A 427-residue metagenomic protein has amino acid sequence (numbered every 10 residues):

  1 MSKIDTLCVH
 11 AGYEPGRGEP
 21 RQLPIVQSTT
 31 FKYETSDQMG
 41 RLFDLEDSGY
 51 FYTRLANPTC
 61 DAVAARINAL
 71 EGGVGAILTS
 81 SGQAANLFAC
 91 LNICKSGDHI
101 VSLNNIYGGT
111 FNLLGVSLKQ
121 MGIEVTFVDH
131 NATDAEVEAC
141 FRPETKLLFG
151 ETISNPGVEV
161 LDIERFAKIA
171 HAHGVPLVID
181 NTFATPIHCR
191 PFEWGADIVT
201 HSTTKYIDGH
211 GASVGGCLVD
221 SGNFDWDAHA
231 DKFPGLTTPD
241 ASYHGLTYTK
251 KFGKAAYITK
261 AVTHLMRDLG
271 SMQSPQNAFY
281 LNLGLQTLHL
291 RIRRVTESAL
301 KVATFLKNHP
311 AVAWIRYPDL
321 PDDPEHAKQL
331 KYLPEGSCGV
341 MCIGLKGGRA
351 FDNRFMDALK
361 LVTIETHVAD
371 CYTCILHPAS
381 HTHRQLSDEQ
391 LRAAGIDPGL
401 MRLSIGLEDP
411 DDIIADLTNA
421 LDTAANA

Functional and structural regions predicted by a protein language model:
M1-N57, A65-R66: N-terminal "arm"/small-domain region of PLP-dependent enzymes with the aminotransferase-like
S2, G115, E124-V125, A139 (+5 more regions): PLP-dependent enzyme catalytic core of the Aspartate aminotransferase-like
C8-E14, A76-N308: Conserved PLP-enzyme active-site core in the AAT-like
T30, S221-F224, L345-G348: Short loop segments at secondary-structure junctions
T35-L87, G109-S117: Conserved N-terminal alpha-helix of the aminotransferase class I/II PLP-enzyme fold
L148, G216-L218, I315, M341 (+1 more regions): Well-ordered beta-strand positions enriched in small/hydrophobic/aromatic, beta-favoring residues
V219, C342-G344, S404-G406: Short hydrophobic/aromatic beta-strand micro-patches that form the beta-sheet surface supporting nucleotide- or nucleic
L269-M272, Q276-A278, L283, T287 (+4 more regions): Conserved small-domain helix->loop->beta segment predominantly found in fold-type I
